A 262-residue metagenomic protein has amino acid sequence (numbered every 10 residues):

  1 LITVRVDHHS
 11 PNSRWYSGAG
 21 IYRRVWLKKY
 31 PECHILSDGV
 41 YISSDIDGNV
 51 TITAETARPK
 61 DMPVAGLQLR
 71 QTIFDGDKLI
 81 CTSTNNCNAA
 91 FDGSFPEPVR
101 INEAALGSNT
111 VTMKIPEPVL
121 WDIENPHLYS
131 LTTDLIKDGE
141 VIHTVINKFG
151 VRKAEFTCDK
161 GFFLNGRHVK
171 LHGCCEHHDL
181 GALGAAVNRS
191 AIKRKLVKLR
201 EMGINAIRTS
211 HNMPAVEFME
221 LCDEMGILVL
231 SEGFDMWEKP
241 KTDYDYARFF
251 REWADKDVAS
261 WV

Functional and structural regions predicted by a protein language model:
L1-V229, E252-S260: Secreted/periplasmic carbohydrate-active enzymes, especially glycoside hydrolases
H172, S231-D255: Active-site-adjacent "subsite" loops/lids of carbohydrate-active enzymes
